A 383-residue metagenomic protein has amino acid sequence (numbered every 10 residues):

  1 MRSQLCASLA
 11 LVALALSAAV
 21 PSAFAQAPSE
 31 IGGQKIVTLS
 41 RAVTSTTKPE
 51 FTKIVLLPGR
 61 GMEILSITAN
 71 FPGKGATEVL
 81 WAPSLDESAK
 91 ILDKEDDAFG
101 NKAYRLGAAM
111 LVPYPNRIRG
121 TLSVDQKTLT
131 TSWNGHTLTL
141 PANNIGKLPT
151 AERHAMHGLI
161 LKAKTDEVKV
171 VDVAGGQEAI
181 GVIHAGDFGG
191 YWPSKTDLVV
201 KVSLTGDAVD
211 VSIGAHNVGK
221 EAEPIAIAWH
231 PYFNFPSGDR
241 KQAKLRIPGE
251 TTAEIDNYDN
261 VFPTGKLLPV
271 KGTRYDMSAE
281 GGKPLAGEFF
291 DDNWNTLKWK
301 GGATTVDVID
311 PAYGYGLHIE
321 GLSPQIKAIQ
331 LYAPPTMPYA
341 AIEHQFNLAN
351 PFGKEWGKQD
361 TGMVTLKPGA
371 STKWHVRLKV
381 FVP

Functional and structural regions predicted by a protein language model:
M1-L9: Bacterial N-terminal signal peptides that target proteins for export
S8-A19: Bacterial N-terminal signal peptides
V20-A25: Sec/Tat signal peptide C-region and signal peptidase I cleavage site
Q26-S212, V218-I227, P231-P383: Surface-exposed acidic/polar loop and edge beta-strand patches at domain peripheries
